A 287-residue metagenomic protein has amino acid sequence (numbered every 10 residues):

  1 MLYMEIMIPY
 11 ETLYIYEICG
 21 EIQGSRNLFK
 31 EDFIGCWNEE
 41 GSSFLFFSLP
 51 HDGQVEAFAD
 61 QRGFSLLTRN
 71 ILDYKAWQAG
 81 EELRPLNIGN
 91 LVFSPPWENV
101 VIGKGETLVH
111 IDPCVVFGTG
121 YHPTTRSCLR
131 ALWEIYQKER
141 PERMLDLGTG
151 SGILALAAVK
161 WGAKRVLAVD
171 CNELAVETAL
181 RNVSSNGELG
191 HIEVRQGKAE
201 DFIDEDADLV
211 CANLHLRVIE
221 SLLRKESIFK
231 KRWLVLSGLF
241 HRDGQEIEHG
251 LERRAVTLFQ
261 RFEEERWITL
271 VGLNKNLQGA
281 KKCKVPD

Functional and structural regions predicted by a protein language model:
L2-I102: N-terminal auxiliary segments of SAM/dcSAM-dependent transferases
S65, G89, G105, K164 (+1 more regions): A short helix-to-beta-strand connector/capping loop
L66, F93, V109, I192-V194 (+1 more regions): Generic structural signal for residues in well-ordered beta-strands
Q78-K138: SAM-dependent Rossmann-like transferase core, predominantly class I methyltransferases with a strong bias toward
T107, R143, D208-L209: Structural motif
Y121-A199: Conserved SAM/SAH cofactor-binding pocket of Class I
C171-D287: S-adenosylmethionine
